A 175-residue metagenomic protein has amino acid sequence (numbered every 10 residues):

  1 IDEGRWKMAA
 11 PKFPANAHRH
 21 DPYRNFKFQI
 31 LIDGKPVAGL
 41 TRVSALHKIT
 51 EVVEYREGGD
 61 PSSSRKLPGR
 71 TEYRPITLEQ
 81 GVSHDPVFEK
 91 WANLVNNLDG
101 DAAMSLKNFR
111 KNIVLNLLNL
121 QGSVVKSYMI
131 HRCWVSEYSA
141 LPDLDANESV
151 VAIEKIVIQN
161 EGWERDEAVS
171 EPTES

Functional and structural regions predicted by a protein language model:
G4-S175: Glycine-rich, low-complexity intrinsically disordered segments
